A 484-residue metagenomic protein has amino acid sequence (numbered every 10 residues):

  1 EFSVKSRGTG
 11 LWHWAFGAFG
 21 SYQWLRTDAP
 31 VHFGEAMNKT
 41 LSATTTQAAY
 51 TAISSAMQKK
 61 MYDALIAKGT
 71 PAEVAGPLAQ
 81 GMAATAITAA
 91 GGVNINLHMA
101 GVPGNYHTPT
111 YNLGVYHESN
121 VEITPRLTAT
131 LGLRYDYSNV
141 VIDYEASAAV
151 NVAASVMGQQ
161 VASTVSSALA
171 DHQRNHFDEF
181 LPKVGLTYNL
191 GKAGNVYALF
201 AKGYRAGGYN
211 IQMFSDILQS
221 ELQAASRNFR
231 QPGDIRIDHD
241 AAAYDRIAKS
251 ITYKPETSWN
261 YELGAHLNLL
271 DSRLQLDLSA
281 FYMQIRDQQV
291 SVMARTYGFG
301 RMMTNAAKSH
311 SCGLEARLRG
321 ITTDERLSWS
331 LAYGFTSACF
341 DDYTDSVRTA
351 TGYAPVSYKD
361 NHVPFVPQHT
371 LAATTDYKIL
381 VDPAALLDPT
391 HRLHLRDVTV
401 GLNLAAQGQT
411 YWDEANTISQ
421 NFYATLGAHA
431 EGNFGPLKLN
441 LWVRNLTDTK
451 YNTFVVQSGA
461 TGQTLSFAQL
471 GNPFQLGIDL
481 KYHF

Functional and structural regions predicted by a protein language model:
E1-S3, T110-Y116, T128, E179-P182 (+10 more regions): Transmembrane beta-barrel architecture of outer-membrane proteins
F2-S6, V115-V121, L133, V184-Y188 (+8 more regions): Residues on the lipid-exposed face of transmembrane beta-strands in outer-membrane beta-barrel proteins
K5-R7, H13, G17-S21, Y106-Q284 (+1 more regions): Structural signature of Gram-negative outer-membrane beta-barrels, strongest in the C-terminal barrel of TonB-dependent
G10-L11, P125-R126, R273-R286, M302-D413 (+1 more regions): Gram-negative outer-membrane beta-barrel transporters
G20-W24, Y135-V141, F200-A206, S215 (+8 more regions): Transmembrane beta-strands of outer-membrane beta-barrel pores
L25, M37-N38, E325, L393 (+2 more regions): C-terminal beta-signal and adjacent terminal beta-strands/loops of Gram-negative outer-membrane beta-barrel proteins
P30-P103, V141-N175, N210-I251, V290-M303 (+2 more regions): Solvent-exposed loop segments that connect transmembrane elements
N105-Y111, H172-D178, L218, T252-T257 (+5 more regions): Replace "Gram-negative outer membrane beta-barrel proteins" with "bacterial and organellar outer membrane beta-barrel
